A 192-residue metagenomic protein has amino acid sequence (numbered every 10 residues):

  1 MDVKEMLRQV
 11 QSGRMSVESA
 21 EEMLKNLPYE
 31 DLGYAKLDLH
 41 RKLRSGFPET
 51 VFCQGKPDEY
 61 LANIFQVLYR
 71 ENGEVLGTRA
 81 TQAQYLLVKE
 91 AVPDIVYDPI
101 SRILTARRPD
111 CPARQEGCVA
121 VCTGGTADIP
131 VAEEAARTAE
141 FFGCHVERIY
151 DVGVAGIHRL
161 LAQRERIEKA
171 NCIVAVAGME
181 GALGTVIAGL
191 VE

Functional and structural regions predicted by a protein language model:
M1-Y85, E90-A91, I95: Long amphipathic alpha-helical segments
H40-S45, V67-Y69, Y97-D98, D110-E116 (+2 more regions): Solvent-exposed alpha-helices and their adjacent loops that cap or buttress functional pockets in soluble metabolic
T50-V51, C118-G124, I173-A175: Short glycine-rich or small-residue beta-strand-to-loop segments that form or flank ligand, phosphate, metal/Fe-S
E59-L61, D128-E133, I157, A177-V186: Short glycine/serine/threonine-rich phosphate/pyrophosphate-binding segments that cradle anionic phosphate groups
V67-R70, Q82-Q84, A106-A113, A127-D128 (+3 more regions): N-terminal loops that bind phosphate or other acidic moieties and the adjacent beta-alpha structural core
R114-H158: Glycine-rich phosphate/diphosphate-binding loop of Rossmann-like nucleotide-binding domains
A162-E192: Glycine-rich phosphate-binding loop
